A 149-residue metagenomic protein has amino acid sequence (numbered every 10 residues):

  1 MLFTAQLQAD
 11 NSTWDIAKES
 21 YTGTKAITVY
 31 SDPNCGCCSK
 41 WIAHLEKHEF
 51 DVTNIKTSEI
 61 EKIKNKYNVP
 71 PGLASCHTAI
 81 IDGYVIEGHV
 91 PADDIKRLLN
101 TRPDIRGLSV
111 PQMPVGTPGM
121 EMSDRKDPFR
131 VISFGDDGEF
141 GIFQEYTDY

Functional and structural regions predicted by a protein language model:
T4-Q6: N-terminal signal peptide c-region/cleavage motif recognized by signal peptidases
E19-I42, E46-H48: Local sequence-structure signature of Cys/Sec-based thiol-disulfide redox active-site neighborhoods
A26-I27, F50-V52, D82-V85: Short active-site oxyanion
Y30-D32, I55-S58, H89, P111-M113: Active-site-proximal beta-strand/loop segments in catalytic clefts of secreted hydrolases
N34, W41, K56-E59, P91-I95: Stable alpha-helical elements in mature extracytoplasmic
I42-K62: Conserved helix-turn-beta segment immediately C-terminal to the redox Cys motif in thioredoxin-like folds
K66, G72-Y149: Thiol/selenol-based redox catalytic cores and closely related redox-interacting motifs
